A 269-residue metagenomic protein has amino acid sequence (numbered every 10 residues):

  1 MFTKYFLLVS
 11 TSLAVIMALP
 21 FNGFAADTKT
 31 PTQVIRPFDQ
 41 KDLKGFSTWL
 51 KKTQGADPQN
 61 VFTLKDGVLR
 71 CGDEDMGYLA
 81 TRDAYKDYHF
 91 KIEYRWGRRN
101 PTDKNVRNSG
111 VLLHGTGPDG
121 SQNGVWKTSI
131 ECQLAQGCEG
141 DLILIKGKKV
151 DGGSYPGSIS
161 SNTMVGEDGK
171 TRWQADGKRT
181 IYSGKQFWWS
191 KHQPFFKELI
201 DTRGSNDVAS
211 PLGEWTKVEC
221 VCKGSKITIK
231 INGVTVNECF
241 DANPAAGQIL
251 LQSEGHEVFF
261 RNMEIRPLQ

Functional and structural regions predicted by a protein language model:
M1-Y5: Positively charged n-region of N-terminal signal peptides that target proteins for export
L8-P20: Bacterial N-terminal signal peptides
G23-Q269: Carbohydrate-interacting regions of secretory-pathway proteins
